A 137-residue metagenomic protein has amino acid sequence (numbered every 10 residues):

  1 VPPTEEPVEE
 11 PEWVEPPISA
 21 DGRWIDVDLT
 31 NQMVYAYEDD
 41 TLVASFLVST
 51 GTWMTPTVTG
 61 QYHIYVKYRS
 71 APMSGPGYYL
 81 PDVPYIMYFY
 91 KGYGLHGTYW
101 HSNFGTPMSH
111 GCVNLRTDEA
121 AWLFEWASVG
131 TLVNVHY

Functional and structural regions predicted by a protein language model:
V1-E5: Extracytoplasmic intrinsically disordered, low-complexity "stalk/linker" and propeptide segments that are Pro/Thr-rich
P7-G22, L42, T52-Q61, V66-Y137: Exported/periplasmic cell-wall-interacting domains
W24-D26: Short glycine-aspartate micro-motif
D28, V34: Gly/Thr-rich phosphate-binding beta-strand-loop-beta motif of the actin/hexokinase/Hsp70
S45-L47: Residue-level detector of high-confidence beta-strand sites
